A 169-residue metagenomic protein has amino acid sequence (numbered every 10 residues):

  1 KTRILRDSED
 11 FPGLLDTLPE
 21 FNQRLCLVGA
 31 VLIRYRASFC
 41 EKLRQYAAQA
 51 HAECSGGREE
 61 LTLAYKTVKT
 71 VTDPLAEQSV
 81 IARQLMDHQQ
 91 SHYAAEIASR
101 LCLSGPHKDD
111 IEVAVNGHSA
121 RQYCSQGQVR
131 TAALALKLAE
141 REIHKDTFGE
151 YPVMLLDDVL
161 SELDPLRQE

Functional and structural regions predicted by a protein language model:
T2-G13: A sensor for short, sequence-defined functional sites
P12-L27, V31-L155, S161-L166: Conserved NTPase motor "head" modules and their coupling/switch loops across ABC/AAA+ ATPases, GTPases, and GHKL ATPases
